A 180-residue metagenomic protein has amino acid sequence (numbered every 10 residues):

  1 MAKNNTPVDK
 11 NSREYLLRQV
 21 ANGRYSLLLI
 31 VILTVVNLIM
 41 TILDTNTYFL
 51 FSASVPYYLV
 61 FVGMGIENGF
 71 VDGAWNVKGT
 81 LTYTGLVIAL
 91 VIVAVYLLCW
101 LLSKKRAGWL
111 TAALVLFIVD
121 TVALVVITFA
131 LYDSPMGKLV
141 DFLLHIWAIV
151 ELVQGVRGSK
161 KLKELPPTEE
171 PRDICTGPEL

Functional and structural regions predicted by a protein language model:
A2-L180: Topology signature of small-to-medium multi-pass alpha-helical membrane proteins
